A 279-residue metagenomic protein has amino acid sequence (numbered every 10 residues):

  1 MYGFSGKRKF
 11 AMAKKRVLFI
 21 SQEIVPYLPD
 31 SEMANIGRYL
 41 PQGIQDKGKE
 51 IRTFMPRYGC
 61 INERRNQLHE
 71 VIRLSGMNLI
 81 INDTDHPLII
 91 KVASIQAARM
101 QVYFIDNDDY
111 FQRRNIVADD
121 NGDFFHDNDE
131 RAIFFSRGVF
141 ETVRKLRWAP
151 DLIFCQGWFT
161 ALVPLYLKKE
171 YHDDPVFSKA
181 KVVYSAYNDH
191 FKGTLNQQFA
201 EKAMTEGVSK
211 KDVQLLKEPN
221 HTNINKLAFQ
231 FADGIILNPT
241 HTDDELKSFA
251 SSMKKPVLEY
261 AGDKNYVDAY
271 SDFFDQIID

Functional and structural regions predicted by a protein language model:
Y2-D279: Catalytic cores of nucleotide-sugar-dependent glycosyltransferases that transfer UDP/GDP/TDP-activated
